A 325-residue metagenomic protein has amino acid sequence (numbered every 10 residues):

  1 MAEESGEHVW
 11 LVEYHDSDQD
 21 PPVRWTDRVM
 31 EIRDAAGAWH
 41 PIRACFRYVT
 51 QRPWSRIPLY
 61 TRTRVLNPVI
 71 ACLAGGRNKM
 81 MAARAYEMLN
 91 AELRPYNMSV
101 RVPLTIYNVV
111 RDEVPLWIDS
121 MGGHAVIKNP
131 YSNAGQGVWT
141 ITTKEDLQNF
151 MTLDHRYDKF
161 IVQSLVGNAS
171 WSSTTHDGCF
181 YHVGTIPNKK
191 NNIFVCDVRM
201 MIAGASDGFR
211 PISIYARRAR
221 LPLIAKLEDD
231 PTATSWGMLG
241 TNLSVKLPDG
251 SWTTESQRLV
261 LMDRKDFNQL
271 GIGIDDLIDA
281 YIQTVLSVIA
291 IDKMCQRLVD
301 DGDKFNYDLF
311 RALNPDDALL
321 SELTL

Functional and structural regions predicted by a protein language model:
A2-V9: Short helix-loop-beta junction
V9-Q19, L104-V109, Y215-R217: Acidic carboxylate-rich catalytic motifs and surrounding loops in phosphoryl-/glycosyl-chemistry enzymes
Y14-H15, F46-Q51: Structural motif
T26-A35: Conserved beta-strand-loop-beta-strand element in the redox core of flavoprotein oxidoreductases
A36-I42, Q51-R52, L59-T175: Active-site nucleotide/adenylate-binding loops and adjacent lid/helix of ATP-dependent enzymes
Y60-N67, P130, R220-P222, W236-G240 (+1 more regions): Short acidic (Asp/Glu) and glycine-rich catalytic loops that position anionic groups and cofactors
D112, D119-G122, T140-L243: Phosphate-binding site of ATP-dependent enzymes
D230-L325: C-terminal active-site "lid" helix and adjoining low-complexity regulatory extension at the edge of ATP-using catalytic
